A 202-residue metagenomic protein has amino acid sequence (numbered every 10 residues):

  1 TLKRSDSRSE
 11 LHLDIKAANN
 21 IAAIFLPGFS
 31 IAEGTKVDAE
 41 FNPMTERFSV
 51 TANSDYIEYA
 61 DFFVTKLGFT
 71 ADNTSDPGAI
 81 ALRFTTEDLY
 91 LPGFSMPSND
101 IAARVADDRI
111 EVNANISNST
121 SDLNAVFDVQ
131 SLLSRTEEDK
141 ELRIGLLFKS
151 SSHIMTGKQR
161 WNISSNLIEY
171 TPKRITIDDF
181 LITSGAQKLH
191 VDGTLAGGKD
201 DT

Functional and structural regions predicted by a protein language model:
T1-R8, L26-G28, E33-T45, D61-P77 (+6 more regions): Extended lipid/amphipathic-ligand handling interfaces
S9-L13, L26, T156: Glycine/proline-rich, flexible active-site/cofactor-binding loop segments that harbor closely spaced acidic
L13-I15, V50-A52, L82-F84, A114 (+2 more regions): Membrane-embedded beta-strand positions of outer-membrane beta-barrel proteins
A17, K149-S151: Intrinsically disordered, low-complexity segments enriched in glycine and mixed charged residues
N20-A22, I57-Y59, L89-L91, H153-M155: Sequence/structural signature of outer-membrane beta-barrel proteins
R143-K149: Short, basic/low-complexity N-terminal boundary segments at the transition from targeting/disordered tails
